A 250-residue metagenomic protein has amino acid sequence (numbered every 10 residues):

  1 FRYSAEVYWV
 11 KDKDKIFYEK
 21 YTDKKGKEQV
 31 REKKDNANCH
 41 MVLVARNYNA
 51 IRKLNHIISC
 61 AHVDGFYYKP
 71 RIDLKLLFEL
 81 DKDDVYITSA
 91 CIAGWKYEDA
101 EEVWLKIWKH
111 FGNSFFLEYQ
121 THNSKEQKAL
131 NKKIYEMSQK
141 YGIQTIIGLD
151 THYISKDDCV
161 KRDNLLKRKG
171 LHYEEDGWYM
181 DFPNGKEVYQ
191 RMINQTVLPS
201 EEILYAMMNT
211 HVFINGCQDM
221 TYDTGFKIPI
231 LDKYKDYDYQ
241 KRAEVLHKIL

Functional and structural regions predicted by a protein language model:
F1-F66, K125-E136, Y141: A metal-dependent hydrolase metal-coordination microenvironment
R2, K13, A37-H40, I146 (+2 more regions): Phosphate/diphosphate-binding loops
R2, Y8, V42-A45, T88-S89 (+3 more regions): Residues in well-ordered beta-strands of folded domains
R2-S4, E118, I146-G148, T224-G225: Residue-level detector of family-conserved "landmark" positions at structurally sensitive sites
A45, E98, T121-K128, Q139 (+4 more regions): Generic amphipathic alpha-helical segments used as scaffolds and interaction surfaces in large, multi-domain proteins
Y48-I51, L74, W104, N131 (+5 more regions): Alpha-helix initiation and N-capping motif
N49, H56-K156, K248-L250: Domain-core and long-helix interface of multi-subunit machines
V85, T196-L250: Non-catalytic structural connector segments
